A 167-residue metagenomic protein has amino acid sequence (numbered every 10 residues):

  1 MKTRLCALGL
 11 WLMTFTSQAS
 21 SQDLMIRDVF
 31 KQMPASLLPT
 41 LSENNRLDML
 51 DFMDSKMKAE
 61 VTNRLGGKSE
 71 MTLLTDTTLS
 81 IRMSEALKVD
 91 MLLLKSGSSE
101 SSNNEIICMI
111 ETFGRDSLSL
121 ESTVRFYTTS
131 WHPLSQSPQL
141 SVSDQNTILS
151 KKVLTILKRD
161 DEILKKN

Functional and structural regions predicted by a protein language model:
M1-M25: Bacterial Sec-dependent N-terminal signal peptides
R4, S20-Q22, T77, T129-S137 (+1 more regions): Generic structural signal for short, solvent-exposed loop/turn connectors between secondary structure elements
S21-S98: Terminal domain-start segments
Q22, I110, R159-D160: Intrinsic disorder/low-complexity signal
L92-S101, D161-N167: Structural signature of eukaryotic scaffold interfaces centered on beta-propeller domains
E105-S141: Mid-length scaffold segments of soluble, non-membrane domains
S137-N167: Short aromatic loop motif centered on NTY/YTY
